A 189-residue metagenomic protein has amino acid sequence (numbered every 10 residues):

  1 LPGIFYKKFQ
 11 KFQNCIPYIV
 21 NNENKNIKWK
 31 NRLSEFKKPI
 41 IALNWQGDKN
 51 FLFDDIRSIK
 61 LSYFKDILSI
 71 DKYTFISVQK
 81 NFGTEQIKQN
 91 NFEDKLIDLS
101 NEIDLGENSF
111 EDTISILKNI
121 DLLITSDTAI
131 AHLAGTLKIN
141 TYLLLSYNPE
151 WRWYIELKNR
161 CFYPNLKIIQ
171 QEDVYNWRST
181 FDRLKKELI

Functional and structural regions predicted by a protein language model:
L1-I189: Catalytic machinery of carbohydrate-active enzymes, primarily nucleotide-sugar-dependent glycosyltransferases
